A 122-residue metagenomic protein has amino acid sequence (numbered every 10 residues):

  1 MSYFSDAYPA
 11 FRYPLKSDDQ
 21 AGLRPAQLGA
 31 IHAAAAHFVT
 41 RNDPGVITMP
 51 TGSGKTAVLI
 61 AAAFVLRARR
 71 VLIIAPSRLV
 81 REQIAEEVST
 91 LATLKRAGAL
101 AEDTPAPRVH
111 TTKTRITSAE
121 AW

Functional and structural regions predicted by a protein language model:
M1-W122: N-terminal helicase ATP-binding lobe
